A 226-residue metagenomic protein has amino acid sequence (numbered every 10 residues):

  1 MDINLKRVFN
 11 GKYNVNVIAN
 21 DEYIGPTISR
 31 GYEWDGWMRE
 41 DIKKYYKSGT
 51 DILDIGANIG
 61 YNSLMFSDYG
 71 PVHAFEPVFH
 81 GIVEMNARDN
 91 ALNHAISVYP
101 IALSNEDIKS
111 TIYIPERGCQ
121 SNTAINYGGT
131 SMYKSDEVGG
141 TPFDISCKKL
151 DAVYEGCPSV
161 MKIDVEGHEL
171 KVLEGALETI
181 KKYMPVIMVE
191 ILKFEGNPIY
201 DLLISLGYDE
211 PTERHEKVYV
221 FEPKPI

Functional and structural regions predicted by a protein language model:
M1-A95, S135-G140, L202, E210-T212 (+1 more regions): S-adenosyl-L-methionine
T27-L53, T111, Y127-Y183, F194-P198 (+1 more regions): Short internal loop-to-helix segment that lines adenine-nucleotide cofactor pockets
Y69-G70, Y183-P185: A short helix->loop->beta-strand "cap" motif at the edges of active sites that frequently abuts
P77, I101-N105, L150, V165 (+1 more regions): Hydrophobic pocket-lining residues within nucleotide cofactor-binding pockets
E84-C147: S-adenosyl-L-methionine
V160, V186-E190, P211-E213: Conserved active-site loop/cleft motifs that coordinate metal ions or position small ligands
